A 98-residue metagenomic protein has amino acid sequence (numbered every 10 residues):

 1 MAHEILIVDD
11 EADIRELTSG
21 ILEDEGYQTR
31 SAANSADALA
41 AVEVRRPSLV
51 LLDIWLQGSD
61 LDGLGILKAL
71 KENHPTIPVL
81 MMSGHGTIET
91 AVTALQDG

Functional and structural regions predicted by a protein language model:
A2, R46-S48, E72-P78: His-Asp phosphorelay/catalytic-motif detector in bacterial-type signaling
H3, E11-R30: Two-component/phosphorelay signaling modules centered on CheY-like receiver
L6, S31-L49: Acidic, metal-coordinating helix/loop segments flanking the phosphotransfer/catalytic sites of two-component signaling
D9, S48, D53-W55, S83: Active-site residues of response regulator receiver
D10, M81-G86, Q96: Conserved active-site segment of CheY-like receiver
E11, Q28, W55-Q57, P78-L80: The short loop immediately C-terminal to the conserved phospho-acceptor aspartate in CheY-like receiver
S35, D53-K68: Conserved phosphotransfer microenvironments
A40, D62-P75, T93: Short amphipathic alpha-helix used as the core "switch/output" element in two-component signaling
